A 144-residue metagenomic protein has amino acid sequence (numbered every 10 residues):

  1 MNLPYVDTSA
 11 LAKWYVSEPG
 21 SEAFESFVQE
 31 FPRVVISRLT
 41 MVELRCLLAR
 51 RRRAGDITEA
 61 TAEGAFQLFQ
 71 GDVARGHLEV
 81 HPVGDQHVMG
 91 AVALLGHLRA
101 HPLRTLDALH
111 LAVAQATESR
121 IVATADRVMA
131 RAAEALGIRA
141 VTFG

Functional and structural regions predicted by a protein language model:
M1-V42, L47, R51-G64, L136-I138: Short, well-structured N-terminal submotif of metal-dependent ribonuclease cores
P19-E22, P102, T142-F143: Hydrophobic/basic alpha-helical segments enriched in Actinobacteria
G20-E22, Q67, A108-L111: A generic local structural motif
R45-L94, A135: Active-site-proximal, substrate-binding regions of enzyme catalytic domains and RNA-binding/basic surfaces
R75-R131: Active-site neighborhoods of divalent-metal-dependent phosphate/nucleic-acid chemistry enzymes
V80-V83, A140-G144: Short acidic-hydrophobic, aromatic-tinged amphipathic segments that line or gate anion-handling sites
R127, L136-V141: C-terminal binding/interaction regions
